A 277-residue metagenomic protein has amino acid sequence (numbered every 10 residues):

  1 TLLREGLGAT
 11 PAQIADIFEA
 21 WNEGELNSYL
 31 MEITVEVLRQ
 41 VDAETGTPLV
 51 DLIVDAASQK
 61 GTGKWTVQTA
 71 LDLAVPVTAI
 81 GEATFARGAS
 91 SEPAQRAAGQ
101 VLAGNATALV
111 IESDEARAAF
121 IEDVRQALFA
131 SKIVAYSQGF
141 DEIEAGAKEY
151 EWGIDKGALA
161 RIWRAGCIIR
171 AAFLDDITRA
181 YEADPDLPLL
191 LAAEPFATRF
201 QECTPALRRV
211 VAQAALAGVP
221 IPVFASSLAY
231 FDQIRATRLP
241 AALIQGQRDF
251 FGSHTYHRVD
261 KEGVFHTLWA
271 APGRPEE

Functional and structural regions predicted by a protein language model:
T1-L216, P220-I221: C-terminal substrate-binding/catalytic lobe of Rossmann-fold NAD(P)-dependent dehydrogenases
Q201-E202, A206-E277: C-terminal amphipathic alpha-helical interaction region
